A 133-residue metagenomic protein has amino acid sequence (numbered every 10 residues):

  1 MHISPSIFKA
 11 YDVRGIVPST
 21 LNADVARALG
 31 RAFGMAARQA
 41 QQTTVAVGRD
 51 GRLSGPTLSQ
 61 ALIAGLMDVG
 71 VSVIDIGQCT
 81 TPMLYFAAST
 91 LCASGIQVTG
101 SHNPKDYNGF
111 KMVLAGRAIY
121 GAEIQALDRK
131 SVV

Functional and structural regions predicted by a protein language model:
H2-S6, A10, G15-V133: Gly/Ser-rich phosphate-binding catalytic loop and adjacent alpha/beta segment that cradle a phosphoryl group at enzyme
